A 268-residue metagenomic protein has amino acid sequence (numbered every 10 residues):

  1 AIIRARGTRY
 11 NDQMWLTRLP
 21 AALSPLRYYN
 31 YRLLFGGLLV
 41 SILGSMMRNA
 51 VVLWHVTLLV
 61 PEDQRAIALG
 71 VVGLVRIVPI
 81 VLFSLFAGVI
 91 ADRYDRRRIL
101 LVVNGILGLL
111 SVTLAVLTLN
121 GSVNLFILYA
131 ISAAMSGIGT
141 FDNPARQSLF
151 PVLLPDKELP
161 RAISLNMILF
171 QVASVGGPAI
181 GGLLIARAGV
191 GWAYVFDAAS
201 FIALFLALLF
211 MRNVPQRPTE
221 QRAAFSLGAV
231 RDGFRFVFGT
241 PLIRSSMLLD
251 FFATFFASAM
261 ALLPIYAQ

Functional and structural regions predicted by a protein language model:
I2-I3, G7-Q268: Alpha-helical transmembrane-bundle signature of multi-pass membrane transport and export proteins
